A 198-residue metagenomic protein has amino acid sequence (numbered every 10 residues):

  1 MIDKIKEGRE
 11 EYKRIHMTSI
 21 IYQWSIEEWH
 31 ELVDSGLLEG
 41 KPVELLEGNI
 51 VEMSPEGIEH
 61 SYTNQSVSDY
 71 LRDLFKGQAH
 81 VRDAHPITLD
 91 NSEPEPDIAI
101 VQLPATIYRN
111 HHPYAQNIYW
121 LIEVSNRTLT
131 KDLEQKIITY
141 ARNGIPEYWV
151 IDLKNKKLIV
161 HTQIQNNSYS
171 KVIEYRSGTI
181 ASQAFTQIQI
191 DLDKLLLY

Functional and structural regions predicted by a protein language model:
M1-Y198: Gly/Pro/Ser/Thr-rich low-complexity, intrinsically disordered segments predominantly at protein N-termini
